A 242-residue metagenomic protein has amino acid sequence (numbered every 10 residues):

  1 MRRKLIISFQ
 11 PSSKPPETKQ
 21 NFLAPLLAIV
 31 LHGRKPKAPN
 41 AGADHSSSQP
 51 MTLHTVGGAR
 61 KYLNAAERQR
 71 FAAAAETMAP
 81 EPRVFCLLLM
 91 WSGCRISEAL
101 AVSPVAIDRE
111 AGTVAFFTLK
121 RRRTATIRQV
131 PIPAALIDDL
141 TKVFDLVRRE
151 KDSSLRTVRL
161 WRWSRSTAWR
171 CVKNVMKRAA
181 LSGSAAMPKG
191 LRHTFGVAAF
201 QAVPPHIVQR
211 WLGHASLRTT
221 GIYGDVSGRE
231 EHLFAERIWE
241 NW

Functional and structural regions predicted by a protein language model:
M1-Y62, W239-W242: C-terminal secondary-structure termini that scaffold catalytic or DNA-interacting sites
L23-L26, A65, A101-K142: Conserved tyrosine-mediated DNA breakage-rejoining catalytic core shared by Y-recombinases
S46-Q69, R123-A135, K151: DNA breakage-rejoining catalytic core of tyrosine-based enzymes
T55, A65-I96: Basic, Lys/Arg- and aromatic-enriched nucleic-acid-binding interface segment
R68, P133-G183: Active-site/catalytic core of tyrosine-dependent DNA strand-transfer enzymes
A75-P80, E150-D152, R170-R210: Short, basic (Lys/Arg/His-rich) helix/loop patches that form interaction surfaces in the mid-to-C-terminal regions
L87, W91, S97, R192-A215 (+1 more regions): C-terminal catalytic core of tyrosine-transesterase DNA break-rejoin enzymes
K120-T124, L212, S216-R237: Catalytic-site neighborhood detector that most strongly recognizes the C-terminal catalytic loop/helix of tyrosine
